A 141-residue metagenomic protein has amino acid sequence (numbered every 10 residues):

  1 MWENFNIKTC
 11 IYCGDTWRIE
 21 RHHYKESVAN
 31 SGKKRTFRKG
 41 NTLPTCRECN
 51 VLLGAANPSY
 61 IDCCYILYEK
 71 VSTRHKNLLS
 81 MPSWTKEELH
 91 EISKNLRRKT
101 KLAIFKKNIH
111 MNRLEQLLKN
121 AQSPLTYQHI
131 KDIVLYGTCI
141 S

Functional and structural regions predicted by a protein language model:
M1-E3, G40-L43, R47-S141: Extended charged
N6-P44, L53, N57-S59, C64-Y65: Histidine-centered nuclease catalytic patch
